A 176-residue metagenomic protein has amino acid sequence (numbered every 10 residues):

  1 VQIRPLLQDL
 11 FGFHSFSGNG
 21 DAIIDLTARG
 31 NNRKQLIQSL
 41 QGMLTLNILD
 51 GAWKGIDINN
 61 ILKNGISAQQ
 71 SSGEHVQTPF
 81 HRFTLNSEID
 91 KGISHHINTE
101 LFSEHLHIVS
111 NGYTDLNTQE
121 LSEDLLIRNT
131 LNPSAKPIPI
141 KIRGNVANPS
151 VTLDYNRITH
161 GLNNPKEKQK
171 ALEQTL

Functional and structural regions predicted by a protein language model:
V1-N164: Small-residue helix/turn framework positions
P165-L176: Compositionally biased, proline/threonine/alanine/serine-rich low-complexity intrinsically disordered stretches
